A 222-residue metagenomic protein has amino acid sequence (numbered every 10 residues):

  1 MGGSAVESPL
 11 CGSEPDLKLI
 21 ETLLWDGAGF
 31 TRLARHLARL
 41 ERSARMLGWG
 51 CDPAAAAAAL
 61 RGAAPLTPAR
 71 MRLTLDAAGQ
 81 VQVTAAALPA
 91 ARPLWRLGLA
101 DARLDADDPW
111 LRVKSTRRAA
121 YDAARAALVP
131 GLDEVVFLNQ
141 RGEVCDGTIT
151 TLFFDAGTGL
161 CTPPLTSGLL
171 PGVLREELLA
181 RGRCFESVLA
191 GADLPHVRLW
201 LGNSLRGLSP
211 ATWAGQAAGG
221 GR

Functional and structural regions predicted by a protein language model:
M1-R70, T74-R222: Helix-start/capping segments and mature chain N-termini
